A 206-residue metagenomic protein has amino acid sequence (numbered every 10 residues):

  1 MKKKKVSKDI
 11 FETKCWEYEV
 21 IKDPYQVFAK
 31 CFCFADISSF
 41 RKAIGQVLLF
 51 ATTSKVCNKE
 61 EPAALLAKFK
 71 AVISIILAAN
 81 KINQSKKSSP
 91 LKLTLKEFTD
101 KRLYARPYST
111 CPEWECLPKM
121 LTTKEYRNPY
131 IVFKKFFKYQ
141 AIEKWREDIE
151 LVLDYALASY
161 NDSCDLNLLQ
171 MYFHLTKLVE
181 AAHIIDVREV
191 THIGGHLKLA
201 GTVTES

Functional and structural regions predicted by a protein language model:
M1-S206: Sequence/structural signature of long amphipathic alpha-helices that form protein-protein interaction faces
